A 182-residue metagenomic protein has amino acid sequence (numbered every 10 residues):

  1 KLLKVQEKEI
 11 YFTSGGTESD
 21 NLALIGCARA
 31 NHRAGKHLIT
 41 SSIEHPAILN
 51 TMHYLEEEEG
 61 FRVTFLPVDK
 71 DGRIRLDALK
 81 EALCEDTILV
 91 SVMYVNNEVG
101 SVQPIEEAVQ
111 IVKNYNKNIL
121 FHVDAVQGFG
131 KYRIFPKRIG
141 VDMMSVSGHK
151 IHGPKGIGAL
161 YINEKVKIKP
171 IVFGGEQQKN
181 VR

Functional and structural regions predicted by a protein language model:
K1-R182: Pyridoxal 5′-phosphate
